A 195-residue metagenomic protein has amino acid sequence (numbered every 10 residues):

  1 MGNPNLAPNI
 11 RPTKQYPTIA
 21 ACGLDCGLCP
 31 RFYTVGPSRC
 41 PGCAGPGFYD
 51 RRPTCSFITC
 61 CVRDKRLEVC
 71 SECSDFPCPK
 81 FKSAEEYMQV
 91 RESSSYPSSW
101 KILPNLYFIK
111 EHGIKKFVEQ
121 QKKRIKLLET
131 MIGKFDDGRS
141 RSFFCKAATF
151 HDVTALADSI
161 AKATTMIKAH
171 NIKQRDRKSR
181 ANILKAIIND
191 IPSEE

Functional and structural regions predicted by a protein language model:
G2-I58, R63-C70, D75: N-terminal cysteine/histidine-rich coordination modules
N3-N5, N9, D64, N105 (+3 more regions): Detector for Asparagine
S71-K178, N182, E195: Short loop/turn segments that flank or connect secondary-structure elements
A186-E195: Intrinsically disordered, compositionally biased low-complexity segments in eukaryotic proteins
